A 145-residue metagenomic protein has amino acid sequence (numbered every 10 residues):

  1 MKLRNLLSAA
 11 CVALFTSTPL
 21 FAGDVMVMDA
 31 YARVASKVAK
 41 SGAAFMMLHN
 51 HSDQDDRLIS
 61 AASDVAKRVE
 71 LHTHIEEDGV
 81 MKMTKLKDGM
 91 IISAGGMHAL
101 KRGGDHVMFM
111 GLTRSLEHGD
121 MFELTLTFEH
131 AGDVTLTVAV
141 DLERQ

Functional and structural regions predicted by a protein language model:
M1-A10: Bacterial N-terminal signal peptides that target proteins for export
T16-A22: N-terminal signal peptide c-region/cleavage motif recognized by signal peptidases
G23-Q145: Compact, glycine-rich, soluble single-domain proteins
